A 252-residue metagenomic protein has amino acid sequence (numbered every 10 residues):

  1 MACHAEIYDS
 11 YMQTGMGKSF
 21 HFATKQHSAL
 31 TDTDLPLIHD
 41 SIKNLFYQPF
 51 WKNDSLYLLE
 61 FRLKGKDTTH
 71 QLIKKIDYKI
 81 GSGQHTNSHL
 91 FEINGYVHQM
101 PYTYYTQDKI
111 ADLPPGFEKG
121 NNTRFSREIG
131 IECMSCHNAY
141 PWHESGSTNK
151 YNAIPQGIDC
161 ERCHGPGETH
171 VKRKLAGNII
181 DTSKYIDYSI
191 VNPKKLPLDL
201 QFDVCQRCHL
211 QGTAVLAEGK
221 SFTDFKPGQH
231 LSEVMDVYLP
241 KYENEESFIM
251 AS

Functional and structural regions predicted by a protein language model:
A5-S82, S88-I93, P101, D112-E118 (+1 more regions): Primarily the internal scaffold of c-type cytochrome electron-transfer domains, especially repeated/multiheme c-type
G95, T106-I110: Domain-scale recognition of modular recruitment/scaffold domains used in eukaryotic signaling
H98: Residue-level signal for beta-strand positions within conserved beta-sheet cores that form or flank
K109-Y140: Well-ordered mid-protein domain cores that form the structural environment of catalytic cofactors
